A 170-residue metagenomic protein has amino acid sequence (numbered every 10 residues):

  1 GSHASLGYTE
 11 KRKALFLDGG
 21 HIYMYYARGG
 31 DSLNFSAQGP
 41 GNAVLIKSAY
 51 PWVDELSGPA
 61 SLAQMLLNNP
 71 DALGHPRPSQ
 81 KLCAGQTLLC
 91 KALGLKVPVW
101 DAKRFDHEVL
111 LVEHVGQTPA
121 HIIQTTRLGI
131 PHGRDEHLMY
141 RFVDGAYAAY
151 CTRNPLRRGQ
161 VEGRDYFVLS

Functional and structural regions predicted by a protein language model:
G1-S170: Conserved, well-structured core segments that form or line functional sites
